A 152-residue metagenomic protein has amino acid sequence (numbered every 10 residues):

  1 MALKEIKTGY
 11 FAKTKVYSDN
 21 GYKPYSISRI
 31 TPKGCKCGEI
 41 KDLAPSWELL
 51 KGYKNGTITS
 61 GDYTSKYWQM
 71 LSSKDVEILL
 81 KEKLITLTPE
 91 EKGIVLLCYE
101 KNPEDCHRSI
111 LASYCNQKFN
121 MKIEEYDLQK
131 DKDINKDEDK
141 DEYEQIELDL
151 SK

Functional and structural regions predicted by a protein language model:
M1-K152: Residues lining hydrophobic/aromatic ligand-binding pockets adjacent to catalytic sites
